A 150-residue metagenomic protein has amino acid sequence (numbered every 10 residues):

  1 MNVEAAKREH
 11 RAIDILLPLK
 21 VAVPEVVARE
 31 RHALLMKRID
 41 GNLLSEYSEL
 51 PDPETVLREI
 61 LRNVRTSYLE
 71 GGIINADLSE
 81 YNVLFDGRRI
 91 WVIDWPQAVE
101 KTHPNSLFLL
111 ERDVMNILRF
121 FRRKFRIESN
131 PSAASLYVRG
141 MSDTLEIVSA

Functional and structural regions predicted by a protein language model:
M1, S48-E49, S106: Flexible beta-alpha connector loops of hexameric P-loop NTPases
M1-N42: Conserved ATP-binding subdomain of kinase catalytic cores across diverse folds
V3-H10, L57, E111-V114: Amphipathic alpha-helical transducer elements in NTP-driven molecular machines
L19, R62-I73: Protein kinase catalytic-loop region centered on the HRD/HxD motif
H32, M36-P53, Q97-E100: A glycine-centered beta->alpha junction motif in the catalytic cores of kinase/phosphotransferase enzymes
D52-N63: Conserved alphaE helix
L69-G72, D86-A150: C-lobe/activation-segment region of protein kinase-like
L78-F85: Hydrophobic residue at the +6 position relative to the catalytic HRD Asp in the kinase catalytic loop
